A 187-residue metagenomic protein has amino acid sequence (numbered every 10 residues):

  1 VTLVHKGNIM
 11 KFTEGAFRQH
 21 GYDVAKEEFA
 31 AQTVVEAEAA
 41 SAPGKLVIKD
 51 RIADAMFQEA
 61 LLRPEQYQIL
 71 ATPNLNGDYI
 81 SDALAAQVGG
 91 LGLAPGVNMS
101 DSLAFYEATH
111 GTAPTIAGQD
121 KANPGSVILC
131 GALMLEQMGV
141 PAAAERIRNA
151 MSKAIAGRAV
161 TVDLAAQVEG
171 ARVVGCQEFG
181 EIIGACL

Functional and structural regions predicted by a protein language model:
V1-R51: Glycine-rich phosphate/diphosphate-binding loop of Rossmann-like nucleotide-binding domains
G7-K11, L46-D50, I69-L70, D120-K121 (+3 more regions): Hydrophobic alpha-helical scaffolding
G7-N8, P141, S152-L187: Glycine-rich phosphate/pyrophosphate-binding loop and the adjoining helix
E14, R18, P124-I128, C176: Short alpha-helical patches at coil-to-helix transitions and adjacent helical residues in well-structured domains
R51-Q58: Short acidic loop-to-helix transition motifs that present clustered carboxylates
M56, N76-G77, G111-A113, A122 (+3 more regions): A structural signal for small-residue-enriched, beta-sheet-centric alpha/beta enzyme cores and oligomeric scaffold folds
E59-A159: Glycine-rich phosphate/nucleotide-binding loop
